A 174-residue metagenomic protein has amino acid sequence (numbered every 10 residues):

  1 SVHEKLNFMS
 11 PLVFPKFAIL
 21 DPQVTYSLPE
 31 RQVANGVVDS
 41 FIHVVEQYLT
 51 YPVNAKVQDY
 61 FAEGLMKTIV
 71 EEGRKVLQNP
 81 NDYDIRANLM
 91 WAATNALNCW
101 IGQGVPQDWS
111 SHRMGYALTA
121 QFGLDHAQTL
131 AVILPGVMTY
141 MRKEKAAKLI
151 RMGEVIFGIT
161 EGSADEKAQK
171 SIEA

Functional and structural regions predicted by a protein language model:
S1-V57, R151: A glycine/threonine-rich phosphate-anchoring loop and its flanking beta-alpha core in nucleotide/phosphate-binding
Q47, Y51-E173: Active-site segments that bind and position negatively charged phosphate/pyrophosphate groups
